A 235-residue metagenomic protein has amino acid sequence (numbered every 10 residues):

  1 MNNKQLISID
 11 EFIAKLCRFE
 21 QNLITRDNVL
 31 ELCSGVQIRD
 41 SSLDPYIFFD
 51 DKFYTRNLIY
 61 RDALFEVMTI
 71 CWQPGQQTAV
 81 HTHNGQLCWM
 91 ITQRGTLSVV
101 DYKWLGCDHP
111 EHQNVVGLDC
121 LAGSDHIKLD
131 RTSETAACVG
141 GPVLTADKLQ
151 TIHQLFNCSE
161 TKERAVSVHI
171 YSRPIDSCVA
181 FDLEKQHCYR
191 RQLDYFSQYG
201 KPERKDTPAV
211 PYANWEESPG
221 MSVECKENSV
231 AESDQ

Functional and structural regions predicted by a protein language model:
M1-S41: N-terminal leader/capping segments at the start of a protein or of a new domain
P45-P74: A short glycine-rich, His/Asp/Glu-containing loop-to-beta-strand
M68-H83, K148-Q150: Conserved short histidine dyad/triad with adjacent acidic residue
P74, G85-C107: Glycine- and acidic-residue-biased ligand/ion/polar-headgroup-sensing regions
W89, K103-Q154, L193: Short acidic-glycine-tyrosine-enriched beta hairpin
W89-I91, T161-S177: A short hydrophobic beta-strand segment most commonly corresponding to one strand of the jelly-roll/cupin
L155-S159: Asparagine-centered strand-capping/turn motif at beta-strand->loop junctions
Q186-Q235: Long hydrophobic alpha-helical segments typical of transmembrane helices together with their membrane-interfacial
